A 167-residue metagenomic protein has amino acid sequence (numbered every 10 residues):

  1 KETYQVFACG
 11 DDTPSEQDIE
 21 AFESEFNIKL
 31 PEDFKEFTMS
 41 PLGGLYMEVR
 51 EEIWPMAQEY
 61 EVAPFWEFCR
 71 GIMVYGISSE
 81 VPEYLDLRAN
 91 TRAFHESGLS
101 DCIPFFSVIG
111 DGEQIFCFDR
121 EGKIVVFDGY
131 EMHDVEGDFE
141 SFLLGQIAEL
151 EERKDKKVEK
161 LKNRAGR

Functional and structural regions predicted by a protein language model:
K1, C117-R120: Short, compositionally biased low-complexity segments
K1-G110, L161-R167: A surface-exposed partner-binding patch
P104, E113-F118: Short, surface-exposed beta-strand/loop micro-motifs that present aromatic residues
G110-D111, E121: Short strand-connecting beta-turns/loops that link adjacent beta-strands
D119-I124, F139-S141: A short, sequence-level motif marking secondary-structure junctions
G122-M132: Intrinsically disordered, low-complexity regulatory segments enriched in Ser/Thr/Pro and charged residues
M132-D155: Compact, glycine/acidic-enriched structural inserts
